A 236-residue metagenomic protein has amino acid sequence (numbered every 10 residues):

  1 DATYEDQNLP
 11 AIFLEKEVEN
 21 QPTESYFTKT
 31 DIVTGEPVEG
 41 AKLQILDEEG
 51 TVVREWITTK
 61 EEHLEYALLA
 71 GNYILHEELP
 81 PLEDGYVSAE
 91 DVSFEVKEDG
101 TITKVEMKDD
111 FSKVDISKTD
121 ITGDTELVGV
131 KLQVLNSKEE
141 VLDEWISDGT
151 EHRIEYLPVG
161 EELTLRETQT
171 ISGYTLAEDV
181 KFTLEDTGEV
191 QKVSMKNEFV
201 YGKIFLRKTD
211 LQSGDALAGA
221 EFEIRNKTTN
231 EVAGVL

Functional and structural regions predicted by a protein language model:
D1-L236: Solvent-exposed loop/turn and edge beta-strand elements of beta-rich ligand-binding domains
